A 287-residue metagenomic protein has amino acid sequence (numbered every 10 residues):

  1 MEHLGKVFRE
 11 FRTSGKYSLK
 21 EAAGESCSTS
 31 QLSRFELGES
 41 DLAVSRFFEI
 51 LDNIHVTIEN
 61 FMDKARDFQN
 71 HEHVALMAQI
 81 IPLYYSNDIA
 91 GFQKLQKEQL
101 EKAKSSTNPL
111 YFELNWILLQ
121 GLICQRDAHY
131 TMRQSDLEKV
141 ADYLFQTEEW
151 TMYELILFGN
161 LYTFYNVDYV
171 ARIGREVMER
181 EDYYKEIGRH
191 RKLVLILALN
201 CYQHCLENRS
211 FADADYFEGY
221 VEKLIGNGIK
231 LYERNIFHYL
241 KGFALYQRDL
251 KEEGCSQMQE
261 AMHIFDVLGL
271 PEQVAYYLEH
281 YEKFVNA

Functional and structural regions predicted by a protein language model:
M1-S14: A short, Lys/Arg-rich alpha-helix, primarily the initiator
V7, A78, F112-I123, I156-N160 (+5 more regions): "A position-specific structural signal for the A-helix of alpha-solenoid helical repeats
G15-S33: Short alpha-helical DNA-recognition segment
S45-N60: DNA major-groove recognition helix of helix-turn-helix/homeodomain DNA-binding modules
D63-A90, H263: Short, charged recognition helix plus adjacent turn of helix-turn-helix-like nucleic-acid-binding domains
Y85-E98, H129-E138, V167-E179, N208-G219 (+1 more regions): Helix-turn-helix repeat elements of alpha-solenoid scaffolds
K97-K104, E138-Q146, M178-K185, E218-N227 (+1 more regions): Amphipathic alpha-helical segments of tetratricopeptide repeats
E154-L231: Alpha-helical adaptor scaffolds
